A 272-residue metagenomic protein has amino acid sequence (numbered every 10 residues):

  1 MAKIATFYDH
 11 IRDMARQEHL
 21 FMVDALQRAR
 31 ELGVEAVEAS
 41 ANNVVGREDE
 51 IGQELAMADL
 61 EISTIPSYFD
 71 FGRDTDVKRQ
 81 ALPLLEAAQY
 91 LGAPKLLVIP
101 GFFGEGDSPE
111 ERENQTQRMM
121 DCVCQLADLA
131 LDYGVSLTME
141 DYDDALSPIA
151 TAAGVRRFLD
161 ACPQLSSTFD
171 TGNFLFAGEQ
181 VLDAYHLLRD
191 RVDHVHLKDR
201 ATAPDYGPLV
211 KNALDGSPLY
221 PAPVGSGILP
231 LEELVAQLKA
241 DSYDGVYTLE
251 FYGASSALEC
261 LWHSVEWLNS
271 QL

Functional and structural regions predicted by a protein language model:
M1-P94, S166, V265-L272: N-terminal pre-domain/capping segments
T6-H10, A39-N43, T64-F69, V98-P100 (+4 more regions): A cross-domain feature marking catalytic cores of carbohydrate-active enzymes and several ubiquitous metabolic/repair
D13-E18, A36-E50, F69-K78, G104-D107 (+5 more regions): Acidic-and-aromatic substrate-binding clefts and catalytic sites of carbohydrate-active enzymes
D13-H19, D74, E110, P148-A152 (+1 more regions): Gly/Pro-rich active-site loop or hairpin
A29, V37, L55, A88 (+6 more regions): Conserved, mostly hydrophobic/aromatic
E35, P94, D193, D244-G245: Short acidic/polar active-site loop segments enriched in Thr and Asp
D49, M57, E61, R73-S167 (+2 more regions): Active-site acidic/histidine proton-transfer and metal-coordination neighborhood in alpha/beta enzyme cores
L55-S63, I149-P163, G225, F251-L272: Short, electropositive alpha-helical surface patch
